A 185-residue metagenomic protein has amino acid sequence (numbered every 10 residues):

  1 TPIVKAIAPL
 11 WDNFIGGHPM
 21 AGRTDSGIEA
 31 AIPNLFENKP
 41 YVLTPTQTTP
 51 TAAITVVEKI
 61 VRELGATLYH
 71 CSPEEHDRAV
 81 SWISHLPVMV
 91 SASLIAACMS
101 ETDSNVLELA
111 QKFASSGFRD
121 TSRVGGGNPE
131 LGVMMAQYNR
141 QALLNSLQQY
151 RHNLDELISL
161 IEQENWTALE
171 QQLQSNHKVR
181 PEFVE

Functional and structural regions predicted by a protein language model:
T1-E29: Rossmann-like NAD(P)(H) cofactor-binding subdomain of soluble oxidoreductases
V4, T51-T55, L147: Conserved strand-to-helix beginnings and helix N-cap segments that scaffold or border functional pockets
T24, T49-P50, L143: Alpha-helix N-cap/loop-to-helix initiation residues
A30-L35, M134: Short, flexible, solvent-exposed loop/turn segments with mixed acidic/basic and small polar residues
P33-R123: Internal alpha-helical scaffold of NAD(P)-dependent oxidoreductase catalytic cores
V106-N176: Interdomain hinge/lid region at the active-site interface of Rossmann-like NAD(P)-dependent oxidoreductases
K178-E185: Long, positively charged, glycine-interspersed low-complexity recognition regions
